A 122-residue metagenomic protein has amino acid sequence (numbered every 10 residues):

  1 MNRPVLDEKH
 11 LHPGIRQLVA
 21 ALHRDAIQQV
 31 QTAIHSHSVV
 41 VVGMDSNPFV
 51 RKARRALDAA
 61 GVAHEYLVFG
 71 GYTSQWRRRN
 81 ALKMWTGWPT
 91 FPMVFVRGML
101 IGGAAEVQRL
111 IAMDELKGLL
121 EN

Functional and structural regions predicted by a protein language model:
M1-I34: N-terminal leader/targeting and pre-domain segments
D25-L67: Local sequence-structure signature of Cys/Sec-based thiol-disulfide redox active-site neighborhoods
V39, V62, G87, A112-E115: Short amphipathic alpha-helices and their capping/turn residues within compact interaction modules
V42, R51-R54, D58, K83 (+3 more regions): Amphipathic alpha-helical interaction motifs in eukaryotic regulatory proteins
L67-T73: Short beta->alpha junction loops
T73-N80: Structural motif
T86-V96: Structural micro-motif
V96-N122: Non-catalytic, surface beta->alpha helical segment in thiol-disulfide oxidoreductase systems
